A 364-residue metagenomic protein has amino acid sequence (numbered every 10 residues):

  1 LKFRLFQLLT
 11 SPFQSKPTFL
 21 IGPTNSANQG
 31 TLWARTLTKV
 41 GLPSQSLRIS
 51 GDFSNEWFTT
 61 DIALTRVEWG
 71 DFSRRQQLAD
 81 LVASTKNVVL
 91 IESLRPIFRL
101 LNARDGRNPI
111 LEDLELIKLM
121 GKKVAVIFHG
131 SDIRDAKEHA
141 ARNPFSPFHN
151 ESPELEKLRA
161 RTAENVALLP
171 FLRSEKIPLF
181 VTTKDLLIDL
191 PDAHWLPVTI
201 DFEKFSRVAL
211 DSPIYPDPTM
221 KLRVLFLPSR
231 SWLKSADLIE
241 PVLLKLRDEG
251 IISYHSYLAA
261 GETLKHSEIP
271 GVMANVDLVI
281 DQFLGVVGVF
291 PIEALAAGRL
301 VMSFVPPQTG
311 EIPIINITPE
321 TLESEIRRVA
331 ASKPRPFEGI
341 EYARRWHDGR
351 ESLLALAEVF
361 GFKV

Functional and structural regions predicted by a protein language model:
F19, L196, K204-K234, E240: Conserved donor-binding/catalytic core segment of Leloir-type glycosyltransferases
N28, A331-G361: A charged, aromatic-enriched C-terminal amphipathic alpha-helix characteristic of glycosyltransferases across folds
N28-L32, S231-K245: A conserved mid-protein helix/loop that constitutes part of the nucleotide-sugar donor-binding site
V88-L90, R107, E112-P153: Active-site proximal beta-strand in glycosyltransferases
D135-K137, N143, E156-W195, F202 (+1 more regions): A short, active-site helix/loop in glycosyltransferases that binds the activated sugar's phosphate group
A274-V286, R299-L300: Acidic donor-binding loop of glycosyltransferase active sites
L300-F304, T309: Short hydrophobic beta-strand element within catalytic cores of glycosyltransferases and related nucleotide-activated
T309-R328: Change "using UDP/GDP/dTDP sugars" to "using nucleotide sugars
